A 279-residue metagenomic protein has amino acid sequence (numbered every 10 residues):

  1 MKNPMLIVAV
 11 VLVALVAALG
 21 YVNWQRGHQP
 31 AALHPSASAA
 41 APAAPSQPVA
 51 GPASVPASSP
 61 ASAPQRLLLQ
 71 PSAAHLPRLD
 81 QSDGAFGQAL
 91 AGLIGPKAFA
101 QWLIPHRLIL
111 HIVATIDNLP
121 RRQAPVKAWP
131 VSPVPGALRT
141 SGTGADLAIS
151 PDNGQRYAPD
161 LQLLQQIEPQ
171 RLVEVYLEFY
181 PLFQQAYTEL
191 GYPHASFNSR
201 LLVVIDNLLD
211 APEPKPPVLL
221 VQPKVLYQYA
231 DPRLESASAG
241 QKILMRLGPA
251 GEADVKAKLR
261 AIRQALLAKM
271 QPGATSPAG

Functional and structural regions predicted by a protein language model:
M1-A14, G20: Membrane interfacial helix-start segments of signal peptides and signal-anchor transmembrane helices
L6, Y21, P216, L220-G279: A cross-kingdom marker for long, charged
L19-A32: Hydrophobic single-pass membrane-insertion segments
A32-G144: N-terminal Sec/ER secretory leader and immediately downstream segment of secreted/extracellular precursors
A85-F99, N153-Q166, E235-Q241: Acidic/histidine-rich, surface-exposed loop or edge segments in extracytoplasmic proteins
W102, Q123-V131, R171-Y176, Y187-L201 (+2 more regions): Surface-exposed patches in mature extracellular/periplasmic domains of secreted proteins
A137-S199: Mid-length scaffold segments of soluble, non-membrane domains
